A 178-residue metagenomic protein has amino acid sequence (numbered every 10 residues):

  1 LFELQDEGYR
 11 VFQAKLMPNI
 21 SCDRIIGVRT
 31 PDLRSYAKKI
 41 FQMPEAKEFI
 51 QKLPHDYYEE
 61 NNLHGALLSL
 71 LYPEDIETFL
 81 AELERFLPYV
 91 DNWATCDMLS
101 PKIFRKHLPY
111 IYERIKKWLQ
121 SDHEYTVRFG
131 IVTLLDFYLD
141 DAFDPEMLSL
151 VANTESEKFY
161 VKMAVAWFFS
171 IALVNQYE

Functional and structural regions predicted by a protein language model:
L1-E178: Alpha-helical scaffold domains
